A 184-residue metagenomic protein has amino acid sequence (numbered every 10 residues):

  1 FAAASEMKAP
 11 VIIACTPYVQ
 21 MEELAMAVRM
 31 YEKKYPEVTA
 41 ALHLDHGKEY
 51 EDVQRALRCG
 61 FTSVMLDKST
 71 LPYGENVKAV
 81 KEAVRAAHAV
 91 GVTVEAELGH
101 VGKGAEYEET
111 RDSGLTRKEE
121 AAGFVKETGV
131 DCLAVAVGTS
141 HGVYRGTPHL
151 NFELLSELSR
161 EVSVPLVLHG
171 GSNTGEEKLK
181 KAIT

Functional and structural regions predicted by a protein language model:
F1-V19, A25-A41, H46-V164, E176-T184: Alpha/beta enzyme core
L166-L168: Active-site neighborhood of phospho(di)ester-bond hydrolases with catalytic His/Asp-centered motifs
G171-N173: Short acidic/histidine-rich active-site segments
